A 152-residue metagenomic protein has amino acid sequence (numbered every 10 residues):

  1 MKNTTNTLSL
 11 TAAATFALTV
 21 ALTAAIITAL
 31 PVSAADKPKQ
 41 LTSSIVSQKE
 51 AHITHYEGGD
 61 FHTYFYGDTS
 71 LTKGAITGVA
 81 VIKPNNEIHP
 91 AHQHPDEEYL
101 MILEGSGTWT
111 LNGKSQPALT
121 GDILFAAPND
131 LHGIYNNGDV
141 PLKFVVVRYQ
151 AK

Functional and structural regions predicted by a protein language model:
K2-L18: Bacterial N-terminal signal peptides that target proteins for export
A13-A29: Bacterial N-terminal signal peptides
L30-G74: A short, N-terminal "cap"/entry segment at the start of jelly-roll beta-barrel domains of the cupin/DSBH fold
H62-T63, G78-H94: Conserved short histidine dyad/triad with adjacent acidic residue
T72, P128-K152: Ligand-binding loop in jelly-roll beta-barrel domains
V81-K83, Q93-W109: Short, conserved beta-strand element in jelly-roll/cupin
E87-H89, Q93, T108, L124 (+1 more regions): Histidine-centered metal-chelating micro-motifs
K114-P128: Short acidic-glycine-tyrosine-enriched beta hairpin
